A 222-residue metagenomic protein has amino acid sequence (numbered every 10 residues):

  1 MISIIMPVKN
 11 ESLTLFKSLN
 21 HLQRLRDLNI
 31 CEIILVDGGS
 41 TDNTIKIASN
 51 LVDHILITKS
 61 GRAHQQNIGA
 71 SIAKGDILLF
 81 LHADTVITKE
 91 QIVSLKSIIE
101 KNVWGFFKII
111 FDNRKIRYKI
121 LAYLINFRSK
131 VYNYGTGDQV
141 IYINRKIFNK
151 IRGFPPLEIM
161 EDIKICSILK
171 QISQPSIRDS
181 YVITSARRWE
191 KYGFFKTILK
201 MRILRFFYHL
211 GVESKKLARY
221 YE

Functional and structural regions predicted by a protein language model:
M6, I30-G39, L56: Short beta-strand/loop segment that forms part of the nucleotide-sugar
N10-L25: Short, well-formed alpha-helical segments that are part of the catalytic scaffolds of diverse glycosyltransferases
L13-K17, D42-N50, E90: Acidic helix N-cap motif at the loop->helix transition within catalytic regions of sugar-transfer enzymes
C31, I45-I72: Conserved donor nucleotide-binding strand/loop of the catalytic core
D37-I45, T85: A conserved acidic beta->alpha catalytic loop
L78: Short aromatic/hydrophobic "clamp" motif used to bind/position activated sugar donors
E90-R117: Conserved donor NDP-sugar-binding/catalytic core segment of glycosyltransferases
S167-E222: Hydrophobic helical membrane-anchoring modules
